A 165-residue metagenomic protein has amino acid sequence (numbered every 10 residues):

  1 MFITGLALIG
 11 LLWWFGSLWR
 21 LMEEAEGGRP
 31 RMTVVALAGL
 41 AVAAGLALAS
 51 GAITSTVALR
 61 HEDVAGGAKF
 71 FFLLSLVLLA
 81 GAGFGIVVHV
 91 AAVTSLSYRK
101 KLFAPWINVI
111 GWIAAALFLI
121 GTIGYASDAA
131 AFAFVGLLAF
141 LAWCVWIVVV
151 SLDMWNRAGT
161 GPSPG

Functional and structural regions predicted by a protein language model:
M1-G165: Hydrophobic, aromatic-enriched alpha-helical segments typical of multi-pass transmembrane helices
